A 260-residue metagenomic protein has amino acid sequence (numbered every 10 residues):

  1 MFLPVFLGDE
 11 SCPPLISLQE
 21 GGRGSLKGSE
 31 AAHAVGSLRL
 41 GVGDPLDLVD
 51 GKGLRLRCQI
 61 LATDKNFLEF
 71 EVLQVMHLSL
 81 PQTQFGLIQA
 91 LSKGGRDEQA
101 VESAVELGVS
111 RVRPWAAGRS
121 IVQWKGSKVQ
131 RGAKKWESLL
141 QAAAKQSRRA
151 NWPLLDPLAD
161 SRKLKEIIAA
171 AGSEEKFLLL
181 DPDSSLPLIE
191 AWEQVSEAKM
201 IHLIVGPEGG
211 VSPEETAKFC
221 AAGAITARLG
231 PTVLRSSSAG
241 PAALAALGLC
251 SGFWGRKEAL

Functional and structural regions predicted by a protein language model:
M1-L78, L260: N-terminal positively charged helical leader segments and presequences
D9-E10, G28-S29, G51, L91 (+4 more regions): Fold-independent oxyanion-binding glycine-rich loops and adjacent beta-strand/coil segments at enzyme active sites
G24-L26, Q82-G86, K199-H202, A221-L229: Glycine/charged-rich beta-loop-alpha catalytic/anionic-binding loops adjacent to active sites
F70, W152-D156, T226: Generic structural signal for residues in well-ordered beta-strands
H77-L178: RNA substrate-binding interface of SAM-dependent RNA methyltransferases
A171-T216, A224-R228: Active-site/ligand-binding-proximal alpha/beta "capping" segment
P213-L260: Structured adenosyl-cofactor binding patch, chiefly the S-adenosyl-L-methionine
